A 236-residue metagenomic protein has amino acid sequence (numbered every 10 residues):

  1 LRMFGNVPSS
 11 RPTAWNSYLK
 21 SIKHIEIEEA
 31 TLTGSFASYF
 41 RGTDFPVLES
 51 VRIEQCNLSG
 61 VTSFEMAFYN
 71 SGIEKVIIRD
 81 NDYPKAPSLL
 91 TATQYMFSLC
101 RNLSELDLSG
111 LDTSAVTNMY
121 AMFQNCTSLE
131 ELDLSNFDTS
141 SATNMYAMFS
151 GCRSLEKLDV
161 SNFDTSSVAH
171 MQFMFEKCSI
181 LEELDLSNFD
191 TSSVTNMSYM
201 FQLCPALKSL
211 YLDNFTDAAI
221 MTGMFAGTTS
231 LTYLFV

Functional and structural regions predicted by a protein language model:
L1-N6, L19-L32, F45-T62, S71-T91 (+6 more regions): Structural signature of tandem-repeat unit edges
S10-Y18, E29-R41: Extracellular beta-strand-rich solenoid/capping regions of secreted or surface-exposed proteins that bind or remodel
A14, M224-F225: Small/polar residue-rich beta-strand/coil "junction" motifs that cap repeat-based extracellular fibers
A37, E65-M66, Q94-Y95, Y120-A121 (+4 more regions): Register-specific detector for alpha-helical tandem repeat solenoids, activating on a conserved position within each
R41, M66-Y69: Short, well-ordered alpha-helices that flank and scaffold nucleotide-derived cofactor binding pockets
R41-T43, Q202, A226: Acidic, Ser/Thr
